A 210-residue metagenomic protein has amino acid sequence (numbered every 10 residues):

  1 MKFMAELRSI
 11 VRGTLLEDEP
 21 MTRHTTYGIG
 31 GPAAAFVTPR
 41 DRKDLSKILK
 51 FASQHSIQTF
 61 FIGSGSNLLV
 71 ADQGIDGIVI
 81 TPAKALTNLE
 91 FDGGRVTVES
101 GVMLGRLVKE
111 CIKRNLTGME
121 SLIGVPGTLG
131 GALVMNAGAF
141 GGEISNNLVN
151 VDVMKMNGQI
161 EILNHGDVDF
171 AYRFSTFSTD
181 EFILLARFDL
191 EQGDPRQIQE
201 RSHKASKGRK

Functional and structural regions predicted by a protein language model:
K2-L129: Anion-binding (especially nucleotide phosphate/pyrophosphate-binding) glycine-rich loop and adjoining beta-alpha core
L16-E17, T25-T26, L68, M154-K210: Phosphate/pyrophosphate- and phosphate-bearing ligand-binding catalytic cores of soluble enzymes
G30-G31, V37-R42, L69-T87, V134-N164 (+1 more regions): Structural signature of FAD isoalloxazine-binding scaffolds in flavoprotein oxidoreductases
P39-S46, G131-A137, H203-K210: Short, charge-rich amphipathic segments
S46-Q58, E143-V149, F182, K207-K210: Charged, low-complexity, helix/coiled-coil-prone segments
T81, E99-E110, G138-G142, I160-D167 (+1 more regions): Noncatalytic linker/hinge segments flanking ATPase motor cores
L104, V108, L122, P126 (+5 more regions): Hydrophobic, well-ordered secondary-structure segments
T117, N147, G166-V168: Short beta-strand or tight-loop elements that sit immediately N-terminal to catalytic metal-binding acidic residues
